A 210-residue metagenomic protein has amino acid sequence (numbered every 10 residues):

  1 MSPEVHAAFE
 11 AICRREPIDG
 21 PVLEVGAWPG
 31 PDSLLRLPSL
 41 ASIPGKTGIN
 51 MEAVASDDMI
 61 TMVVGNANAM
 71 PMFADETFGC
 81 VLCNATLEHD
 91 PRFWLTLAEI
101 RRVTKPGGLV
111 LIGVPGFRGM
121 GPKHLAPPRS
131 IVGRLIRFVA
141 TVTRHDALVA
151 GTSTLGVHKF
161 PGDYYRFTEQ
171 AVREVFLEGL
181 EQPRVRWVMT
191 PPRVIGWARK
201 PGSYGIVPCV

Functional and structural regions predicted by a protein language model:
M1-P17: Class I SAM-dependent methyltransferase Rossmann-like catalytic core, especially the SAM/SAH-binding loop
E4-A7, A27-D32, I43-T47, A147-L148 (+2 more regions): Short amphipathic alpha-helical surface micro-motifs
H6-E10, A67, E169: Short, well-ordered alpha-helical scaffold segments within catalytic/effector domains
I12-E16, L40-A41, V54-D57, V172-P183 (+1 more regions): Alpha-helix C-terminal capping segments
C13, C80-C83, C209: Generic recognition of cysteine residues
P17, M72, Y164-R166: Residue-level preference for alpha-helix termini and adjacent loops
G20-S130, R199: Conserved SAM-binding loop
P91-I100, K105, L109-V210: S-adenosyl-L-methionine-dependent methyltransferase catalytic module, highlighting the catalytic core
